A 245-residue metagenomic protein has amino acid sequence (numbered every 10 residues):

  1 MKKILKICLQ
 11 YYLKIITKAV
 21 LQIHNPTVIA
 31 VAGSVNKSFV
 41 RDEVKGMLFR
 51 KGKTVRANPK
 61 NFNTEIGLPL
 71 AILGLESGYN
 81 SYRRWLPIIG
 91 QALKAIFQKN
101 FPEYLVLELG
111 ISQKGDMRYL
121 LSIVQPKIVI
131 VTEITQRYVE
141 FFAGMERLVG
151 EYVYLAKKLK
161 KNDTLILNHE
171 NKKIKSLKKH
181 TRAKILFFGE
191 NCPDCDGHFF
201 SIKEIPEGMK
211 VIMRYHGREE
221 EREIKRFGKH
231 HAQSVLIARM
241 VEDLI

Functional and structural regions predicted by a protein language model:
M1-A32, N36-G52, I66, L73 (+2 more regions): Short, basic phosphate-binding NTP loop
K18-H24, F49-G150, G228: ATP-dependent carboxylate-amine ligase catalytic core
H24-P26, L121, P126-I245: Acidic, Mg2+-coordinating active-site environments of NTP-dependent enzymes
V28, Y104-V106, T164: Residue-level preference for the first positions of well-ordered beta-strands
A32-S34, N61, G189: Short linear Ser/Thr-Pro motifs
S34, N58, L107-G110, L167-N168 (+1 more regions): Active-site-adjacent beta-strand anchor residues
V35, N63, S112, H169-K172: Short beta->alpha linker loops
K37-E43, E65-G67, S112-D116, A232-V235: Short glycine/serine/threonine-rich phosphate/pyrophosphate-binding segments that cradle anionic phosphate groups
